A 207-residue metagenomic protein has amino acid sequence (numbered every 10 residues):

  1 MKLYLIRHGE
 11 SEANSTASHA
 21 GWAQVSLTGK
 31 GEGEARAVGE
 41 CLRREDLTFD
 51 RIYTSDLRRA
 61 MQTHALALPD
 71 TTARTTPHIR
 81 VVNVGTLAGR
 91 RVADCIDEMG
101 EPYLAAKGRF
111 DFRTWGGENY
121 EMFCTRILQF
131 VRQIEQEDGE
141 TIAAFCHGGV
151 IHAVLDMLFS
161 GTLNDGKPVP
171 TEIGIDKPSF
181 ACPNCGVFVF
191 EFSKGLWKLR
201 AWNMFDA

Functional and structural regions predicted by a protein language model:
L3, E140-G148: Generic beta-sheet signal
L3-Q62, E118-I127: Loop-to-helix element that buttresses phosphate recognition and phosphoryl-transfer chemistry
S11, V150-I151: Short active-site segment of divalent metal-dependent hydrolases/proteases that encodes the spacing between
A37-L104: Phosphate-coordination/substrate-recognition cap region in phosphate-metabolizing enzymes
C41, L66, D70, Q133 (+2 more regions): Active-site catalytic microenvironments for nucleophilic, acid-base chemistry
E45-T48, I134-E140: Glycine-rich phosphate-binding loop signature in dinucleotide/nucleotide-binding domains
T76, V82-D94, D156-A207: Acidic, low-complexity terminal tails and accessory targeting/binding regions of phosphate-metabolizing enzymes
E101-M122: Short glycine/proline- and acidic residue-enriched helix-loop micro-motifs that form flexible lids or anion-recognition
